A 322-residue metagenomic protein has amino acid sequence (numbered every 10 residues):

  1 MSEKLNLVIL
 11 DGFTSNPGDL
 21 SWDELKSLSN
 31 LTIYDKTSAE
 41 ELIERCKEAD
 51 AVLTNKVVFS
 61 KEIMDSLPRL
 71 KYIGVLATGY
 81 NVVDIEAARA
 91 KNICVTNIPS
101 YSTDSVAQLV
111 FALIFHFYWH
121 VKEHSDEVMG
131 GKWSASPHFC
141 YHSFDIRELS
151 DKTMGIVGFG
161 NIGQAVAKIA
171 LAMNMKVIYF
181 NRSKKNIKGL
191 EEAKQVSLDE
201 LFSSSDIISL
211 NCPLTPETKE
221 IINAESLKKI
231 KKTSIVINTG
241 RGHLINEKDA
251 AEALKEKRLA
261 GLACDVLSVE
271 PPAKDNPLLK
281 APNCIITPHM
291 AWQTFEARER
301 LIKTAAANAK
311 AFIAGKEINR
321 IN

Functional and structural regions predicted by a protein language model:
M1-A49: N-terminal glycine-/charge-rich "phosphate-binding" loop or analogous flexible N-terminal tail
D35, L76-A77, I93-D104, N181: Short beta->alpha connector loops at strand-helix junctions that form conserved, small/polar/Pro-enriched
F59-M64, S183-P277: Rossmann-like adenosine-cofactor binding region
K91, P99-T153: Phosphate-binding beta-alpha-beta segment of Rossmann-like dinucleotide-binding domains, i.e., the NAD(P)
V95, T233-N322: Rossmann-like dinucleotide-binding domain for NAD(H)/NADP(H)
I162: Hydrophobic/small residue at the entry helix of a nucleotide-binding pocket
